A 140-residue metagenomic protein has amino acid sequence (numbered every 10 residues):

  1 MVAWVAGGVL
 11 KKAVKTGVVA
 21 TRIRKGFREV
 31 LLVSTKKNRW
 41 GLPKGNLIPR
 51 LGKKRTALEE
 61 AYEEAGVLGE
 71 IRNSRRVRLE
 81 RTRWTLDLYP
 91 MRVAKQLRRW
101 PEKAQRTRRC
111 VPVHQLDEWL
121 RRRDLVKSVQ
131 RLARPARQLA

Functional and structural regions predicted by a protein language model:
M1-V19: Acidic, metal-coordinating catalytic segment for phosphate/diphosphate chemistry, firing primarily on the Nudix
K11-A13, R39, R108: A residue-level structural signature of the nucleotidyltransferase/glycosyltransferase Rossmann-like core
G17-V19, E29, T107: Conserved beta-strand and immediately adjacent loop positions that scaffold enzyme active sites
T21-R24: Structural signature of eukaryotic scaffold interfaces centered on beta-propeller domains
G26-L68: Conserved Nudix-box catalytic region and its N-terminal flanking loop in Nudix hydrolases and closely related
N46, Q115-L116: Short, well-ordered alpha-helical scaffold segment located in the soluble/lumenal catalytic or ligand-binding core
G66-R78: A short coil-to-beta-strand element that immediately follows conserved catalytic motifs
V77-Q115, D124, V129-A136: Active-site-adjacent beta-strand/loop module that shapes the phosphate/pyrophosphate-binding cleft
